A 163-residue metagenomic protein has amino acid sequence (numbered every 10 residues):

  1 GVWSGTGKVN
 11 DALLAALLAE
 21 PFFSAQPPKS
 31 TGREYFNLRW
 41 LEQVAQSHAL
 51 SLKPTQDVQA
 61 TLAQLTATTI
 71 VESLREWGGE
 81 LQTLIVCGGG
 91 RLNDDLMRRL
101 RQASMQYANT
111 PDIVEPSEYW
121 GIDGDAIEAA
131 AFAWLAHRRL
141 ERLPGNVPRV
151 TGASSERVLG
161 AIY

Functional and structural regions predicted by a protein language model:
G1-A67, S155-Y163: Conserved ATP-utilizing enzyme core subdomain
T68-S154: Catalytic phosphate/nucleotide-handling subdomain of diverse soluble enzymes
